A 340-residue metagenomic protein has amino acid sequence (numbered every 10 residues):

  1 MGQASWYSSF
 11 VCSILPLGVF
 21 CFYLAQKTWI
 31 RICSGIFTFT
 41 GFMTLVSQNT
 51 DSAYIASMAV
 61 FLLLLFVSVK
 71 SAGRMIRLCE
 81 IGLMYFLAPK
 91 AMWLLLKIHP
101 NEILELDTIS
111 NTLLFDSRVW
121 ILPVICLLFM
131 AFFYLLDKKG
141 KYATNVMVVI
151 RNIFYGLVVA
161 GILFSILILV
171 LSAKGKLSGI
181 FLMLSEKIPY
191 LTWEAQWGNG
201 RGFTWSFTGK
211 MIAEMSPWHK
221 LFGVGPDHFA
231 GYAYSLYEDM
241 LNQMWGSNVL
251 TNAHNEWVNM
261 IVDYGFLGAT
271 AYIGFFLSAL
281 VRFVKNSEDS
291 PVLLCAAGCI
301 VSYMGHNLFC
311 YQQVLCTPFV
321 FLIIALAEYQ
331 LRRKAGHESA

Functional and structural regions predicted by a protein language model:
M1, P100-L114, F203-W205, M240-M260: Juxtamembrane membrane-water interface segments that cap and precede transmembrane helices
M1-S172, V262, F266-C295, I300-N307 (+1 more regions): Alpha-helical transmembrane segments of multi-pass inner-membrane proteins
Q3, A195-V249, Y264-T270: TM-adjacent membrane-interface loops and short helices in multi-pass inner/ER membrane proteins
W6, P89-I98, R201-T204, T208-I212 (+1 more regions): Transmembrane-lumen/periplasm boundary regions of multi-pass, lipid-linked membrane glycan transferases
I30, G202, D227, T251 (+2 more regions): Alpha-helical membrane and juxtamembrane elements of multi-pass inner-membrane transport and channel proteins
I168-A213: Juxtamembrane membrane-water interface segments immediately following transmembrane helices in multi-pass
A335-A340: Short, charged juxtamembrane terminal tails flanking transmembrane helices
